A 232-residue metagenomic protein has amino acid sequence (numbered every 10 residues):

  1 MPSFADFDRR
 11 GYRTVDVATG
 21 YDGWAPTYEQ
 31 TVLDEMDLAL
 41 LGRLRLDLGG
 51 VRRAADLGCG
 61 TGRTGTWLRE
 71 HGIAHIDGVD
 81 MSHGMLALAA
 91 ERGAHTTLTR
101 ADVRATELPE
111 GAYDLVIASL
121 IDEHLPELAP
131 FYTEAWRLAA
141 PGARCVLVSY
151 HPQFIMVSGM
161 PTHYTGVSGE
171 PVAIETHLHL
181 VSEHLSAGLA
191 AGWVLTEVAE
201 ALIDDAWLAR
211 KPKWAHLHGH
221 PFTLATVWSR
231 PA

Functional and structural regions predicted by a protein language model:
M1-G49, R63, W67, M85 (+1 more regions): Conserved class I S-adenosyl-L-methionine
A55-L57, T61-A105: Class I SAM-dependent methyltransferase SAM/SAH-binding core
R104-V116: A short acidic, Gly/Pro-enriched loop at the edge of an enzyme's catalytic core that lines a small-molecule cofactor
L115-E127: A short SAM/SAH-binding and catalytic strip from SAM-dependent methyltransferases
A129-P141: A short glycine-rich, Lys/Arg-flanked "PGG" loop and its adjoining helix->strand segment in the class I
R144-E170, E175: Conserved class I S-adenosyl-L-methionine
T176-V198: Short alpha-helix
V194-A232: Conserved Class I S-adenosyl-L-methionine
